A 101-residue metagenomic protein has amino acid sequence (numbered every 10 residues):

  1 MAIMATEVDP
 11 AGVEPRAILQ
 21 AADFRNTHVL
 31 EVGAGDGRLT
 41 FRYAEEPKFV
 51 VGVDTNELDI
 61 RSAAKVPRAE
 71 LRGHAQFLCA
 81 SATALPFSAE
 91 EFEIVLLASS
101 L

Functional and structural regions predicted by a protein language model:
M1-V8: Class I SAM-dependent transferase core
V8-T27: Conserved alpha-helix/loop element of class I SAM-dependent methyltransferases that forms part of the SAM/SAH-binding
T27-G35: Conserved class I S-adenosyl-L-methionine
H28, F49, Q76, E91-E93: Structural signature of beta-strand start/N-cap positions in the alpha/beta core of ABC transporter nucleotide-binding
D36-A84: Class I SAM-dependent methyltransferase SAM/SAH-binding core
T83-I94: A short acidic, Gly/Pro-enriched loop at the edge of an enzyme's catalytic core that lines a small-molecule cofactor
E93-L101: A short SAM/SAH-binding and catalytic strip from SAM-dependent methyltransferases
